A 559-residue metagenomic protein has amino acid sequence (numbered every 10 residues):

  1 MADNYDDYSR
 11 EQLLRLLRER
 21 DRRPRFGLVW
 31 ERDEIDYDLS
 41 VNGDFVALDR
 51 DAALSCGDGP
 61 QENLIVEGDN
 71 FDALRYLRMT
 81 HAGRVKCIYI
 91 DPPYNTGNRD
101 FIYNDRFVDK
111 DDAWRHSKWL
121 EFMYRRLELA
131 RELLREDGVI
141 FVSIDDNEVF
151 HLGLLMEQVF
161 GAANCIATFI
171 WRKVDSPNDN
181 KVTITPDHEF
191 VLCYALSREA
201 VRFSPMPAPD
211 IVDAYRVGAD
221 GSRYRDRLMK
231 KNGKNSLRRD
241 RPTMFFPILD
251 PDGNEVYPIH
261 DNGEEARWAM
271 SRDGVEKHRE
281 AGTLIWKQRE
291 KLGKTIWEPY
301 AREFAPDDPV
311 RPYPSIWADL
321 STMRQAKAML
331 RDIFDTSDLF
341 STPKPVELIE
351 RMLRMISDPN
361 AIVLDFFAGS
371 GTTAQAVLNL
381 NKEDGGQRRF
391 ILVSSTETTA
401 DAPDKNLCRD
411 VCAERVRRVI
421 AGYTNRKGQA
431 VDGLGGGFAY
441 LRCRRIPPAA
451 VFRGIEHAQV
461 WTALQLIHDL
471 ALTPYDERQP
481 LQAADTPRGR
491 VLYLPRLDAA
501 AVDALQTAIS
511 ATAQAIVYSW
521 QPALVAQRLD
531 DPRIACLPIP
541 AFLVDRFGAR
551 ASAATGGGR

Functional and structural regions predicted by a protein language model:
M1-Y89, N95-R125, T283-L284, W520-A523 (+1 more regions): DnaQ-like (DEDDh/DEDDy) 3′-5′ exonuclease domain used for proofreading and 3′-end trimming on nucleic acids
Y5-Y8, R15, S197-R331, D335: Active-site-adjacent helix-turn-beta-strand microarchitecture at beta-sheet edges that either contains or buttresses
W30, D112-H116, L120, N147-H151 (+1 more regions): Conserved S-adenosyl-L-methionine
S55-C56, G68-F71, L77-V139, N147 (+6 more regions): SAM-dependent methyltransferase catalytic-core segment centered on the flexible catalytic loop and adjoining short
N70-A73, L77-T80, R126-L127, L133 (+3 more regions): Phosphate/ATP-binding catalytic cores across multiple sugar-kinase/actin-like superfamilies, primarily ASKHA
E132-L134, S143, V159, I356: Conserved helix-to-beta-strand junction in the class I
E136-D137, D146-D210: Signature of N6-adenine DNA methyltransferases within the class I
N379-R559: PRPP-dependent phosphoribosyltransferase catalytic core
